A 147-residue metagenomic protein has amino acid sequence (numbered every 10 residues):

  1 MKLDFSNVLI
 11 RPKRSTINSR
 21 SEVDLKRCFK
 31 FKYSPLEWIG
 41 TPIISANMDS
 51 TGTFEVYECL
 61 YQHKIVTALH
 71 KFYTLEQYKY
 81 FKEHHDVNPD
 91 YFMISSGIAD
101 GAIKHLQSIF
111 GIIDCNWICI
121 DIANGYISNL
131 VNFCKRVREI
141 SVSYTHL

Functional and structural regions predicted by a protein language model:
M1-F92: N-terminal capping/small domains of soluble enzymes
Y73-H84, D100-H105, N124-I140: Active-site-adjacent beta->alpha loops and helix N-cap segments on the catalytic face of soluble alpha/beta enzymes
P89-C119, N124: Active-site beta->alpha loop and helix N-cap motifs at the rims of alpha/beta catalytic domains
T145-H146: Conserved small/polar residues in nucleotide/adenosyl-binding loops
